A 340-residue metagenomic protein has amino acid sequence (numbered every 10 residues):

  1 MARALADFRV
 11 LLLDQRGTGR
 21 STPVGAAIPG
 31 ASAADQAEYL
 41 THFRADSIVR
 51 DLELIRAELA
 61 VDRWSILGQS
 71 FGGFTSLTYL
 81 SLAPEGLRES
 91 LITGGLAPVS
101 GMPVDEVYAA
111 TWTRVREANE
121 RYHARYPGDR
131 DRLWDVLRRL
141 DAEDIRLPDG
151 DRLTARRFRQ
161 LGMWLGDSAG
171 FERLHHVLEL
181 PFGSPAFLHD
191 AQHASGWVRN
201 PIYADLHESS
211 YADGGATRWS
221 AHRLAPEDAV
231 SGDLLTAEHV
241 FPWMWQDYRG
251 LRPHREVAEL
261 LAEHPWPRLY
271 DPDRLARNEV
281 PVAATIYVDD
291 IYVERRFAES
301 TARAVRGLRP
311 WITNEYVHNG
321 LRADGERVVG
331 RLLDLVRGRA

Functional and structural regions predicted by a protein language model:
M1-D149, A258, L269, D273-R274 (+4 more regions): Gly/Pro-rich cap/lid or specificity-loop segments adjacent to the active site
A6-F8, A169, R306: Structural motif
Y79, L174, A298-T301: Hydrophobic packing residues within well-ordered alpha-helices of enzyme cores
E143-P267: Alpha/beta-hydrolase fold active-site neighborhood
G170-R173, D290-F297: Conserved alpha/beta-hydrolase "acid-adjacent" motif
R295-R309: Active-site-adjacent alpha-helix of alpha/beta-hydrolase-fold enzymes
